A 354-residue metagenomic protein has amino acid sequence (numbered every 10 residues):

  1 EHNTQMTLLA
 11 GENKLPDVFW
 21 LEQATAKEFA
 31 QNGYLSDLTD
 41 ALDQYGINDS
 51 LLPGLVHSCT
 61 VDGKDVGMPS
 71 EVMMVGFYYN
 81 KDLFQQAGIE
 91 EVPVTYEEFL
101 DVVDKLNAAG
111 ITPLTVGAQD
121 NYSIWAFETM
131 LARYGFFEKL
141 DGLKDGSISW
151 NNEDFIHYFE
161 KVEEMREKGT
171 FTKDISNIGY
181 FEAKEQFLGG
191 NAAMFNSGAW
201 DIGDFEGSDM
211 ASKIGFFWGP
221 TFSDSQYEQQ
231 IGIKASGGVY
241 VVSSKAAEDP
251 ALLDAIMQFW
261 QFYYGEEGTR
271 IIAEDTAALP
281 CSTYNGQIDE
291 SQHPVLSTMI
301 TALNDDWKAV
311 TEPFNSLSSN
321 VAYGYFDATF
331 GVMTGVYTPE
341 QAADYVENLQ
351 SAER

Functional and structural regions predicted by a protein language model:
E1, T60, A278-N285, S297-Q350: C-terminal capping/gating helix-and-loop segments adjacent to ligand/active sites or protein-protein/ligand interfaces
E1-L51, S58, Q85-V94, G190-M194 (+2 more regions): Extracytoplasmic "Venus flytrap"/periplasmic binding protein-like
L8-L9, K14-D17, I47-L83, T112-A118 (+2 more regions): A structural signal for short loop-to-beta-strand junctions that line the ligand-binding cleft of periplasmic/secreted
Q23-G76, L100, L106, A126-E128 (+3 more regions): Hinge/lid segment of periplasmic solute-binding proteins
T39-L51, G135-H157, G207-D209, T221-G232 (+4 more regions): Short, solvent-exposed loop/beta-turn-alpha elements that line the ligand-binding surface or hinge of extracytoplasmic
K64-S70, V75, L100-S147, A192: Extracytoplasmic/periplasmic solute-binding protein
A87, K168, G207-D275: Extracytoplasmic/periplasmic substrate-recognition and gating elements
V103-K105, D145-I175: Glycine-centered hinge/linker elements that transmit conformational signals in sensory and ligand-binding systems
